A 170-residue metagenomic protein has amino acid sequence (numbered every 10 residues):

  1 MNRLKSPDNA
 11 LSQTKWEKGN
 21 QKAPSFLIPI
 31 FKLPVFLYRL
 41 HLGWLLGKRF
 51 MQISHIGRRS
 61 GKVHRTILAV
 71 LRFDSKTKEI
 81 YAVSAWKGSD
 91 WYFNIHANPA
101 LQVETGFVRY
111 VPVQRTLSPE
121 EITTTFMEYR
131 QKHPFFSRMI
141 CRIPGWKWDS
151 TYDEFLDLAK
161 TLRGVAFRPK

Functional and structural regions predicted by a protein language model:
N2-N9, Q13-F50, E128, K132-D157: Alpha-helical membrane-targeting segments
Y38-W44, I56-R59, Y81, G88-D90 (+1 more regions): Intrinsically disordered, low-complexity segments enriched in polar/charged residues with Gly/Pro, especially when
K48-A85: Short beta-strand segments
M51, R163-V165: Short beta-strand micro-motifs in enzyme catalytic cores
W86-T161: Short, structured beta-strand-loop surface elements
F167-K170: Short beta-strand-to-coil "C-cap" segments at the C-terminal boundary of structured domains/repeats, marking
